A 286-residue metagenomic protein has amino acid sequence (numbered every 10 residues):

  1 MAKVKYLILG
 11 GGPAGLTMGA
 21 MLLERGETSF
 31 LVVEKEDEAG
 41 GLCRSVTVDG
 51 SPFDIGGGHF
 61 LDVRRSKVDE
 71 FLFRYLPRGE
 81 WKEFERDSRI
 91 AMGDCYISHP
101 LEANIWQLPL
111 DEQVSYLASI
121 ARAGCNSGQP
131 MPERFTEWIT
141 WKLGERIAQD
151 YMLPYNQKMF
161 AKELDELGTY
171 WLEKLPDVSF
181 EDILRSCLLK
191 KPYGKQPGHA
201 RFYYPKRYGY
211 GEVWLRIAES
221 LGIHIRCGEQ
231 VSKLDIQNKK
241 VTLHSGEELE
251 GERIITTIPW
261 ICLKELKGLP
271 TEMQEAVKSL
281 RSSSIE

Functional and structural regions predicted by a protein language model:
V4-V32: N-terminal Rossmann-like FAD-binding beta1-loop-alpha1 element of flavoenzymes
A20, E24, E219, G268: Short, well-ordered alpha-helices that flank and scaffold nucleotide-derived cofactor binding pockets
L23-V48: Glycine-rich FAD pyrophosphate-binding loop
G40, I236, L243-E286: Central helical "cap/lid" subdomain
V46, I90, V241-T242: Short aromatic-centered micro-motifs
D49-S127: Dinucleotide-binding Rossmann-like beta1-alpha1 core, especially the glycine-rich loop that anchors the ADP
S51, C95, Q230, K239 (+1 more regions): Well-ordered beta-strand scaffold positions
A118-K239, T257: Active-site/ligand-binding neighborhood in enzyme catalytic cores
